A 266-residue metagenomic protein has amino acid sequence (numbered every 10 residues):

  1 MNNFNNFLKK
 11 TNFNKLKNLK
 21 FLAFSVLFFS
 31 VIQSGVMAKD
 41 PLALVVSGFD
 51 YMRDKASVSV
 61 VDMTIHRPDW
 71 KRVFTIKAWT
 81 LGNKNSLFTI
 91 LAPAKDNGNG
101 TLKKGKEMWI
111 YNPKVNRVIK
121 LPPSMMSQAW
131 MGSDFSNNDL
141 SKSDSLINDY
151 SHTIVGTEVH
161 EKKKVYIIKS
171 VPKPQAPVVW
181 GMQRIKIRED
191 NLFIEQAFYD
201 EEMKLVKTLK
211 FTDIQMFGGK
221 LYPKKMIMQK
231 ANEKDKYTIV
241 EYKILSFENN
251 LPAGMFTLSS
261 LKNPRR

Functional and structural regions predicted by a protein language model:
F4-A23: Bacterial N-terminal signal peptides that target proteins for export
L22-I32: Bacterial N-terminal signal peptides
I32-A38: Sec/Tat signal peptide C-region and signal peptidase I cleavage site
A38-A56, D62, K71-R72, G105-E107 (+3 more regions): Flexible, processing/modification-adjacent segments and terminal tails in exported/periplasmic/extracellular proteins
S59, S86-I90, M108-N112, V118-K120 (+4 more regions): Short hydrophobic/aromatic-rich beta-strand segments that constitute the beta-sheet cores of beta-sandwich/beta-barrel
V61-K95: N-terminal, post-signal-peptide region of Sec/Tat-exported proteins
T80-L81, L102-K104, Y111, I154 (+2 more regions): Generic beta-strand structural signal
S141, K163-F256: Gly/Pro-enriched, hydrophobic low-complexity segments that function as extracytoplasmic propeptides/linkers
